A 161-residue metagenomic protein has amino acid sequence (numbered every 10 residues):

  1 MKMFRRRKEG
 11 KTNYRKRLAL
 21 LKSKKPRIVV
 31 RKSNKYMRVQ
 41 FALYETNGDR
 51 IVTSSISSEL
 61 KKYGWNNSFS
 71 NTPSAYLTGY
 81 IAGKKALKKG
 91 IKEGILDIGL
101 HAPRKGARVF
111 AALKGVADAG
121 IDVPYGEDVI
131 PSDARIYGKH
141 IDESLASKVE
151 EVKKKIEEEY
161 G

Functional and structural regions predicted by a protein language model:
M1-G161: Ribosome-associated RNA-binding proteins
